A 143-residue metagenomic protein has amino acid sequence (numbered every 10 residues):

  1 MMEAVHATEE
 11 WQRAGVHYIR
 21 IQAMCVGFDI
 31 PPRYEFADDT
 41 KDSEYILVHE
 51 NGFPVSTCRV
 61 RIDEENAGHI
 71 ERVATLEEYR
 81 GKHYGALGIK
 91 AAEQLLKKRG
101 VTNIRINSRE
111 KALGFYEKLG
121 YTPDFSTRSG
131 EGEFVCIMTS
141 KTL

Functional and structural regions predicted by a protein language model:
M1-E35, T40, Y45, H49-F53: Short amphipathic alpha-helix that is part of the acyltransferase structural core
L47, F53-I62, N66-A74: Conserved beta-strand in the GNAT
I62-E71, R80, G130-V135: A conserved beta-turn-beta hairpin within the catalytic core of GNAT-like acetyltransferases that forms part
T75, G81-Q94: Conserved acetyl-CoA-binding loop-helix of GNAT-fold acetyltransferases
G88, A112-F115: Conserved short alpha-helix immediately C-terminal to the canonical SAM/SAH-binding motif I of Rossmann-like
I89, L96-R109: Conserved GNAT acetyl-CoA-binding A-motif
R109, S129-L143: C-terminal "cap" of GNAT-fold acetyltransferases
E117-S126: Conserved acetyl-CoA-binding loop of GNAT-fold acetyltransferases
